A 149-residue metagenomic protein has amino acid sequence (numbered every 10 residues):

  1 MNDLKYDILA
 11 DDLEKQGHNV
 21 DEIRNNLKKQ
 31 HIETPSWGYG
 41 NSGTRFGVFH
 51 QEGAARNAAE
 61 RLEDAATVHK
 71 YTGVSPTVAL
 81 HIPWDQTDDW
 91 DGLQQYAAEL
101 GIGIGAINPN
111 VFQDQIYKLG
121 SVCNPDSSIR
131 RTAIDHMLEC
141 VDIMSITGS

Functional and structural regions predicted by a protein language model:
M1-I146: N-terminal pre-domain/capping segments
S149: Conserved C-terminal portion of the radical SAM core fold that forms the substrate/S-adenosylmethionine-binding
